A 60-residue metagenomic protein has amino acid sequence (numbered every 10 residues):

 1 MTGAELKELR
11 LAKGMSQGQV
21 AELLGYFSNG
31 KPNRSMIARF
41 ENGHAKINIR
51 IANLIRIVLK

Functional and structural regions predicted by a protein language model:
M1-K13: A short, Lys/Arg-rich alpha-helix, primarily the initiator
G14-A38: Short alpha-helical DNA-recognition segment
N42-K60: DNA major-groove recognition helix of helix-turn-helix/homeodomain DNA-binding modules
